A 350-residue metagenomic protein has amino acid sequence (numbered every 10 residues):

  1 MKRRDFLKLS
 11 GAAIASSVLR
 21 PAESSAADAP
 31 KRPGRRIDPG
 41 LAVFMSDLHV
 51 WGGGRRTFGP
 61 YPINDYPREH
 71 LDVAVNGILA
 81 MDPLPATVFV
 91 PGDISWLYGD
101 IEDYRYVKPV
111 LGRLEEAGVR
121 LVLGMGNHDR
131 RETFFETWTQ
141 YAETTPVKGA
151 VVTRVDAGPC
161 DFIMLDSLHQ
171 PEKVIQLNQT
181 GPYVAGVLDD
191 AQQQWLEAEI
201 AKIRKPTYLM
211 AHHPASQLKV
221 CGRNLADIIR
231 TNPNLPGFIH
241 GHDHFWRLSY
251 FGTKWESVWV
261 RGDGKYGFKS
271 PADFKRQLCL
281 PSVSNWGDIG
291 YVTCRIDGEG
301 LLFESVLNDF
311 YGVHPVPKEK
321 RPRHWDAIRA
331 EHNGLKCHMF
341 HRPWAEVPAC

Functional and structural regions predicted by a protein language model:
D5-A26: N-terminal export signals
A26-E102, A198: N-terminal active-site segment of His-dependent metallophosphoesterases
P30-G34, Y61, D100-E197, A201 (+2 more regions): Extended active-site neighborhood of metal-dependent phosphoesterases/phosphodiesterases
D47, G92-D93, G126-N127, H212 (+1 more regions): Active-site glycine-centered loops adjacent to acidic/histidine catalytic or metal-binding residues that shape
V50-R56, P171-V174, W286-D288, G312-H314: Short, solvent-exposed loop/turn elements at domain surfaces
I200-Q217: Short acidic, glycine-rich surface-loop motifs adjacent to enzyme active sites
V292-C350: A short C-terminal boundary segment appended to hydrolase-like catalytic domains
